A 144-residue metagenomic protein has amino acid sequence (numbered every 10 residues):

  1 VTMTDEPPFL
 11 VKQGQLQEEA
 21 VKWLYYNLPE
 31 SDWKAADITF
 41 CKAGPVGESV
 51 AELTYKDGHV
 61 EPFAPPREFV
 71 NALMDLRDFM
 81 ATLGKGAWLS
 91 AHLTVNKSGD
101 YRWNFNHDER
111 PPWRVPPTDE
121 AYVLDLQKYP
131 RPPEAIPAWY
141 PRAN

Functional and structural regions predicted by a protein language model:
T2-E48: N-terminal "first-domain core" detector
K12, L16, A64-A72: Short amphipathic alpha-helical segments
L24-Y25, D75, P130-P133: Aliphatic-rich, non-membrane protein domains
P29-W33, T54, W88: Tryptophan-centered motif/residue detector
F40-E68, W103-P116: Extended intrinsically disordered, low-complexity coil regions enriched in Ser, Thr, Gly, Ala and often Pro
E68-P117: Amphipathic protein-protein interaction modules
N96-N144: Acidic, proline/glycine-rich low-complexity IDRs
